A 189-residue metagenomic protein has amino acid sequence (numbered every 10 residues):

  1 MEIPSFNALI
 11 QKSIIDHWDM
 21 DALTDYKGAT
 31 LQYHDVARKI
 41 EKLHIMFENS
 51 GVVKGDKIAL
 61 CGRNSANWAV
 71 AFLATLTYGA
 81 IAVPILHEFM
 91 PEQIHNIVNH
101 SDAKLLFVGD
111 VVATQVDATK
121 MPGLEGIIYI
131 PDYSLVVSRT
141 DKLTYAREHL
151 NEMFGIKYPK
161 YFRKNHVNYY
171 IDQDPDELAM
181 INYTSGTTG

Functional and structural regions predicted by a protein language model:
E2, Q11, D21-L73, M90-H95 (+1 more regions): Conserved AMP-binding/adenylate-forming core of the ANL superfamily
L9, N49-S50, T77-K157, Y161: Structural core segment of the AMP-binding/adenylate-forming
W18-D19, R147-Y183: Conserved pre-ATP/AMP-binding loop-to-beta segment of ANL
D56, A80, D176-E177: Surface-exposed loop/turn positions
I58, T75, L106, L178 (+1 more regions): Conserved S/T- and glycine-rich ATP-binding loop of Class I adenylate-forming
A59, V83, I128, A179-N182: Conserved hydrophobic packing residues within short motifs/helices of P-loop NTPase cores of ABC-family ATPases
G62-N64, G109-D110, P131, E177: Helix N-cap/beta->alpha junction signal
G79, T188-G189: Active-site-proximal glycine-rich helix-loop-beta segment
